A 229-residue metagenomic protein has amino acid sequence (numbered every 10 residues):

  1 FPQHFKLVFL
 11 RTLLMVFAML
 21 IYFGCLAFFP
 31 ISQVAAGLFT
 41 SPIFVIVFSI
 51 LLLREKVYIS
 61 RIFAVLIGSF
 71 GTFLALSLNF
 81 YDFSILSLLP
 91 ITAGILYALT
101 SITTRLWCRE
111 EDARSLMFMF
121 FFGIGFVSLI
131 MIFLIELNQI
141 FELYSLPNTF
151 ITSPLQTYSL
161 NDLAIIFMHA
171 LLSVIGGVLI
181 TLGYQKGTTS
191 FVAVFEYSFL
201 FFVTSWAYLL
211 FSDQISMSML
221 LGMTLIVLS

Functional and structural regions predicted by a protein language model:
F1-I21, I85-I91, E142-I175: Loop-to-transmembrane-helix transition segments
T12-L20, P42-V47, T72, G94-A98 (+4 more regions): Hydrophobic/small/kink-forming positions within alpha-helical transmembrane segments of polytopic membrane proteins
G24-S41, F83-L96, S159-L172, F211 (+1 more regions): Structural signature of hydrophobic alpha-helical transmembrane segments
C25, I31, L51-V57, W107 (+4 more regions): Hydrophobic/aromatic residues within transmembrane alpha-helices of multi-pass small-molecule transporters
A35-T40, C108-G123, V174-Y208: Helix-helix packing/entry segments at the starts of transmembrane helices
S41-F63, F199-L220: C-terminal transmembrane-helix exit sites in multi-pass transporters
S60-S77, S218-S229: Hydrophobic transmembrane alpha-helices of multi-pass small-molecule transport proteins
D82-E142, Q156: Transmembrane alpha-helical segments that form core, pore/gating elements of small-molecule transporters/exporters
